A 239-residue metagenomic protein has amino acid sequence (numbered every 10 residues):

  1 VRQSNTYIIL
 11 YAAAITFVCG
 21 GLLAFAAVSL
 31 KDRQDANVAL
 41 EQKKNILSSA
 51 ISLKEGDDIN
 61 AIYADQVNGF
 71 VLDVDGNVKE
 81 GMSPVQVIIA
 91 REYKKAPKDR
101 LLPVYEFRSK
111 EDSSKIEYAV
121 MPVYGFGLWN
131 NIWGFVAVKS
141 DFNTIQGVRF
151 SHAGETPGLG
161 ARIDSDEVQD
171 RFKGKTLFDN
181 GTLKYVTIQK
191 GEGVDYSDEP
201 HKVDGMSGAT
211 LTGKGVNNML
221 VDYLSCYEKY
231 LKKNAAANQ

Functional and structural regions predicted by a protein language model:
R2-Q239: Flexible, solvent-exposed loop/hinge segments and secondary-structure transition points
